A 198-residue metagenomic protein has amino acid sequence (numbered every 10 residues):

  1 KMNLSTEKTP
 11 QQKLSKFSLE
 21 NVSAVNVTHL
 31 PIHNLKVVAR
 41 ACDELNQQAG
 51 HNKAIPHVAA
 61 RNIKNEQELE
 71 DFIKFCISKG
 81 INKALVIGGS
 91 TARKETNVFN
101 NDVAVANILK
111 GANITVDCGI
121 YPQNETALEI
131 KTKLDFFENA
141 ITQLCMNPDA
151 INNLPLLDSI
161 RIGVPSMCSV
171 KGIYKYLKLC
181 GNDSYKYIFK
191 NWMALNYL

Functional and structural regions predicted by a protein language model:
K1-V22, L85-Q123, L154-L198: Active-site pocket-lining/capping segments in soluble small-molecule metabolic enzymes
E7-L19, V38, N65-F75, E125-K133 (+1 more regions): Short, acidic/polar
K13-N21, N26, P31-A49: Glycine-rich, positively charged N-terminal anion/phosphate-binding segment
V22, H51, S78-I81, F137-N139: A structural motif
V25, P56, C76, K133-F136 (+1 more regions): Conserved, mostly hydrophobic/aromatic
N26, I55, L85-V86, I141: Conserved beta-strand positions in the central sheet of alpha/beta enzyme cores
I32-L45, I63-D71, S90-L109, E125-A127 (+1 more regions): Active-site-adjacent beta->alpha loops and helix N-cap segments on the catalytic face of soluble alpha/beta enzymes
N52-E68: Structural motif corresponding to the early beta-alpha repeats
